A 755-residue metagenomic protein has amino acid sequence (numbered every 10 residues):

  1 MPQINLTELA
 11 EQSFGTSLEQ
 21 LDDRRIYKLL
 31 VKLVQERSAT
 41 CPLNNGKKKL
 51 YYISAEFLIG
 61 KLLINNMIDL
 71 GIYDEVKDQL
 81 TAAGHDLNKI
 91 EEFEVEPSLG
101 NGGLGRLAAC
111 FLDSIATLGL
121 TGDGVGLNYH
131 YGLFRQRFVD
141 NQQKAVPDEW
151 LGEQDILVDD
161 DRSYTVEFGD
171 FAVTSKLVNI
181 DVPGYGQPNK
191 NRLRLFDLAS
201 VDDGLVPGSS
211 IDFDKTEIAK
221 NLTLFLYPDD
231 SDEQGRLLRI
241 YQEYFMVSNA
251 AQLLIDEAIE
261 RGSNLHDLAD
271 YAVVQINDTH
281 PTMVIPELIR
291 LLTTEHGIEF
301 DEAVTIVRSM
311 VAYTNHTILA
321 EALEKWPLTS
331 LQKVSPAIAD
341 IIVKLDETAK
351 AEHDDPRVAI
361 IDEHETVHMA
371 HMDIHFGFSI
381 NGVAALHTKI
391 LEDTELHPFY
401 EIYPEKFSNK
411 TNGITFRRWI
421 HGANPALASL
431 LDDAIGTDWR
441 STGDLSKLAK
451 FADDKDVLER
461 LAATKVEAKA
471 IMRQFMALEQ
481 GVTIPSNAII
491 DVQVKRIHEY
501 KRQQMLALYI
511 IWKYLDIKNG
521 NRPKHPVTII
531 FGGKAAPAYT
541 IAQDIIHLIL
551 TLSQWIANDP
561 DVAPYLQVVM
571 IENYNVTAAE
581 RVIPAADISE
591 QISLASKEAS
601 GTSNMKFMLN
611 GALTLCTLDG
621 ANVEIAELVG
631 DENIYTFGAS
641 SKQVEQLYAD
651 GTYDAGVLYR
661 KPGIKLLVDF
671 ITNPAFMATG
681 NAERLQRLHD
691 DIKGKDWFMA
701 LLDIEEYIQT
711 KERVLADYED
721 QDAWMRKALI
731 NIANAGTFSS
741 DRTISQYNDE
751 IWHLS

Functional and structural regions predicted by a protein language model:
M1-S755: A conserved ligand/cofactor-binding region detector
